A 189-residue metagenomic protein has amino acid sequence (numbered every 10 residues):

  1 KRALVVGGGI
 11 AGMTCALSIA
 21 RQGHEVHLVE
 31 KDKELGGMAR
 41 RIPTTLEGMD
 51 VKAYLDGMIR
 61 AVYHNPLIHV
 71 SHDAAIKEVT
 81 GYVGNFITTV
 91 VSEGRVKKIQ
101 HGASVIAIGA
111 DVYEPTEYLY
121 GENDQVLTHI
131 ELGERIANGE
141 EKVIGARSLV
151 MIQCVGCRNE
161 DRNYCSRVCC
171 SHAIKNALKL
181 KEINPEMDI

Functional and structural regions predicted by a protein language model:
K1-L35, R41, R95-K98, A107-I189: Rossmann-like dinucleotide/flavin-binding elements
K1-V6, A11-G12, S18, D56-Y113: Feature captures the FAD/FMN-dependent oxidoreductase FAD-binding
K33-Y54: Conserved N-terminal glycine-rich FAD pyrophosphate-binding loop of Rossmann-like flavoproteins
I42, L46-M49, E78, V83-F86 (+2 more regions): A broad, structure-centric signal for solvent-exposed, well-ordered loop/edge residues that line or flank functional
E47, Y54, M58, G81 (+2 more regions): A sequence-level detector of short, solvent-exposed, charge-rich linear segments
